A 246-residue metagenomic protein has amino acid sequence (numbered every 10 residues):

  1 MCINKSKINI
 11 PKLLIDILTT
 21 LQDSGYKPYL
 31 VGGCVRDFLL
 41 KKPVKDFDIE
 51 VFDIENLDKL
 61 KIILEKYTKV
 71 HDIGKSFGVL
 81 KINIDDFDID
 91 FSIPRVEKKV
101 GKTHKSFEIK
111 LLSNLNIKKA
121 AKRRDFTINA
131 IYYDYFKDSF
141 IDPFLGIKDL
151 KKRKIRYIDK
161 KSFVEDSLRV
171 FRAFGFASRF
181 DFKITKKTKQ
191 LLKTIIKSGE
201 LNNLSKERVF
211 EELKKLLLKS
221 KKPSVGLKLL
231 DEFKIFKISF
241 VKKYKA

Functional and structural regions predicted by a protein language model:
M1-A246: Catalytic cores of the polymerase beta-like nucleotidyltransferase superfamily and closely associated nucleotide
